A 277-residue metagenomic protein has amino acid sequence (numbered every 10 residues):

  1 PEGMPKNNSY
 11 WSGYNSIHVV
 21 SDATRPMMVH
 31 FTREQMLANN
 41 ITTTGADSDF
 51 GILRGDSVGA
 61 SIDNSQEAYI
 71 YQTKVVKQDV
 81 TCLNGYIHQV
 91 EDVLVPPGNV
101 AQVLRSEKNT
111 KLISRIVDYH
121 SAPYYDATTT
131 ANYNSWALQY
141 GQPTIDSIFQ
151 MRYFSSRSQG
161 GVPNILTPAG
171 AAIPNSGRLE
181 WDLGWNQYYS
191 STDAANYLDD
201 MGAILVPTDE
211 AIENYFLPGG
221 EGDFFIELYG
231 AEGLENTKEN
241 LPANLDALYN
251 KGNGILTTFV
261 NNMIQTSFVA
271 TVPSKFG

Functional and structural regions predicted by a protein language model:
P1-G277: Mature, structured domains of secreted/extracytosolic soluble proteins
